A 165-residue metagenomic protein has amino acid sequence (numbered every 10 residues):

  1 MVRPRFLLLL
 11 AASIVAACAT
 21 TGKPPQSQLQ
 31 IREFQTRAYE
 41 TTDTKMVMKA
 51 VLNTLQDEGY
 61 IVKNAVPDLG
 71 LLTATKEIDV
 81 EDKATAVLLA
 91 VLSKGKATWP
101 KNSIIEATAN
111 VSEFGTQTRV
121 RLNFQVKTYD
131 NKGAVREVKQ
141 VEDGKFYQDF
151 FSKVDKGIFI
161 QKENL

Functional and structural regions predicted by a protein language model:
M1-L7: Bacterial N-terminal signal peptides that target proteins for export
I14-A17: C-terminal motif of bacterial Sec signal peptides marking the signal peptidase cleavage site
A19-L165: Ser/Thr-rich, low-complexity intrinsically disordered terminal regions
